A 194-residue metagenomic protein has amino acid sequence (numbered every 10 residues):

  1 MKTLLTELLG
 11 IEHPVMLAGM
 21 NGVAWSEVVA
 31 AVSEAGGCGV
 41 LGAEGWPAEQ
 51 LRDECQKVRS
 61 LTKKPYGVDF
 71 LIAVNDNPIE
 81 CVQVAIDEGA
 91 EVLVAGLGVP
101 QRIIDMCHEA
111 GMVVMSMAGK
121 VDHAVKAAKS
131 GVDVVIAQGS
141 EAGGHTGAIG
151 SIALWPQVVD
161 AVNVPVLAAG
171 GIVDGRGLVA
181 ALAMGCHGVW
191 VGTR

Functional and structural regions predicted by a protein language model:
M1-A161, P165: Active-site entrance/lid segments in N-terminal catalytic domains of soluble metabolic enzymes
G150-R194: Catalytic alpha/beta core domains of metabolic enzymes, predominantly
